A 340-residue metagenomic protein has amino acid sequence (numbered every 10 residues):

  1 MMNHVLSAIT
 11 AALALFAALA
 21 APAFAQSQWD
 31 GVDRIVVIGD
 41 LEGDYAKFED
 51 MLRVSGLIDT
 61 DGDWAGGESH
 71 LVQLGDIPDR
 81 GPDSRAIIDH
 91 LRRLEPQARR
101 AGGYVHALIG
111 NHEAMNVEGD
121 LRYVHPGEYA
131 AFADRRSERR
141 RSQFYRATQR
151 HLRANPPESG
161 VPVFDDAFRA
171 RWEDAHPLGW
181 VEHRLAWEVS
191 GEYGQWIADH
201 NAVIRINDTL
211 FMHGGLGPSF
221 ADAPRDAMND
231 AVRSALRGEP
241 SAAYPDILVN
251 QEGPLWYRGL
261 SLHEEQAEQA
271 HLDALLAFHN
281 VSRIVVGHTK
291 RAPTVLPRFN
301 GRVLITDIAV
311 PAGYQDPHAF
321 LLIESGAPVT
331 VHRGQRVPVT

Functional and structural regions predicted by a protein language model:
M1-T10: Bacterial N-terminal signal peptides that target proteins for export
T10-A20: Bacterial N-terminal signal peptides
F24-T340: Feature recognizes metal-dependent phosphohydrolase scaffolds
